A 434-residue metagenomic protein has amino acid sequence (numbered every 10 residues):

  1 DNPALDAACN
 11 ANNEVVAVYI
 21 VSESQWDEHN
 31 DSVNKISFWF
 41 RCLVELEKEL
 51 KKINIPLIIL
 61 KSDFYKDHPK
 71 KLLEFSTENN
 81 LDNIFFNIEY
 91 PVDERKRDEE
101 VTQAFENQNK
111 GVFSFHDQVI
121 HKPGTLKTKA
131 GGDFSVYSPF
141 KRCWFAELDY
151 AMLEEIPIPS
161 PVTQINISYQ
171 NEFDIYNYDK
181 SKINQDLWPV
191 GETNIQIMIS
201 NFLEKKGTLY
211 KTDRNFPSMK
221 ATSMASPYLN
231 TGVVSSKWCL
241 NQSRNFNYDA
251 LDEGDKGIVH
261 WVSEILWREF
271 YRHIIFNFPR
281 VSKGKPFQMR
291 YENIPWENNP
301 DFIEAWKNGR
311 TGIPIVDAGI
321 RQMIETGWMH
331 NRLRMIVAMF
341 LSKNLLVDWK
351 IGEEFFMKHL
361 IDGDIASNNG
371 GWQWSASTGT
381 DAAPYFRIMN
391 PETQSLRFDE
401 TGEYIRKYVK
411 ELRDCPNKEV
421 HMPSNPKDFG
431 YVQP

Functional and structural regions predicted by a protein language model:
D1-D6, E23-S32, I53-L57, I156-P159 (+6 more regions): Short, mixed-charge, low-aromatic patches
D1-M152, L251, R321, S367: Trp/Phe/Arg-rich N-terminal binding region typifying the photolyase-homology
Y19-E23, E45-E49, F75-N79, E172-Y176 (+6 more regions): Short amphipathic alpha-helical segments, especially helix-boundary/capping motifs
V33, S37, D186-P189, T193 (+2 more regions): Charge-dense, low-complexity intrinsically disordered segments
V33-N34, I88-E89, K211-T212, W306 (+1 more regions): Short, contiguous strand/loop micro-motifs
F38, C42, D93, G191 (+3 more regions): Soluble or luminal CAZymes and related metallo-dependent hydrolases
K110, G131-P286, F398-D399, E403-P434: Glycine/tryptophan-enriched, flexible segments
K220-N417: Active-site-proximal binding-pocket segments
